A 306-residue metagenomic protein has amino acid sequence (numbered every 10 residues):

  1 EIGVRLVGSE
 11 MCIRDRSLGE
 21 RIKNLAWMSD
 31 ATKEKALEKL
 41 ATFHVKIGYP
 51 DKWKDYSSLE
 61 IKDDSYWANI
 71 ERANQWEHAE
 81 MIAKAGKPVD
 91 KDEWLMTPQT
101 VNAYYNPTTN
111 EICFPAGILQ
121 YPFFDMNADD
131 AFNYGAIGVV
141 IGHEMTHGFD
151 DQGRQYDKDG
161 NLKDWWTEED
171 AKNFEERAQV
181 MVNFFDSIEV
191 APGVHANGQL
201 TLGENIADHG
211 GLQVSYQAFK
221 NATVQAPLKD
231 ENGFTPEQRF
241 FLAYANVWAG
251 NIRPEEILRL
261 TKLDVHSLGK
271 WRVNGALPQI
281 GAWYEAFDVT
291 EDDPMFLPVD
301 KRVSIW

Functional and structural regions predicted by a protein language model:
E1-G8: Positively charged, low-complexity/disordered segments
S9-E10, R14-W306: Intrinsically disordered, low-complexity linker/terminal regions across diverse proteins
